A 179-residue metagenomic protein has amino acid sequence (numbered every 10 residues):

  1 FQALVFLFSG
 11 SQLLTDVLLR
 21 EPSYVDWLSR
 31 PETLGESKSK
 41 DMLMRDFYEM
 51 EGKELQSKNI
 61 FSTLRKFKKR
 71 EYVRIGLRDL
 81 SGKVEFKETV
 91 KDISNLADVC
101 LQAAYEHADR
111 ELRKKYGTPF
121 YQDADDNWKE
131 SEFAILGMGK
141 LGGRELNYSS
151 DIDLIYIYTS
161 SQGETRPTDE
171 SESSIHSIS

Functional and structural regions predicted by a protein language model:
F1-S179: Non-catalytic regulatory/linker segments of enzymes
